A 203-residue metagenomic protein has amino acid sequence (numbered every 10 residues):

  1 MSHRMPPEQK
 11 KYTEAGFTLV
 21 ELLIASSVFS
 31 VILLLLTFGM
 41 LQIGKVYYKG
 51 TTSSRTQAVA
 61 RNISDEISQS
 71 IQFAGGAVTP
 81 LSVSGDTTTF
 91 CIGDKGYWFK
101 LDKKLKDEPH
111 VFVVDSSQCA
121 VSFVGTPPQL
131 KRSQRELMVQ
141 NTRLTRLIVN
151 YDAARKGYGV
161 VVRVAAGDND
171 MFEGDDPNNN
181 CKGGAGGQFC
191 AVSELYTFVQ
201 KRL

Functional and structural regions predicted by a protein language model:
M1-F17: N-terminal leader/signal peptides at the extreme start of proteins
F17-Q72: Aliphatic-rich helix starts adjacent to a transmembrane/signal segment
G39, G157-G159: Small side chains
D65, E173-D176: An extracellular/secretory-lumen and virion-surface interaction module
P80-G157, N169-M171, N178-E194: Type IV pilin-like appendage domain
V162-F172: Generic short beta-strand segments
E194-L203: Short, low-complexity, Pro/Ser/Thr/Gly-rich segments in the mature regions of secreted, periplasmic
